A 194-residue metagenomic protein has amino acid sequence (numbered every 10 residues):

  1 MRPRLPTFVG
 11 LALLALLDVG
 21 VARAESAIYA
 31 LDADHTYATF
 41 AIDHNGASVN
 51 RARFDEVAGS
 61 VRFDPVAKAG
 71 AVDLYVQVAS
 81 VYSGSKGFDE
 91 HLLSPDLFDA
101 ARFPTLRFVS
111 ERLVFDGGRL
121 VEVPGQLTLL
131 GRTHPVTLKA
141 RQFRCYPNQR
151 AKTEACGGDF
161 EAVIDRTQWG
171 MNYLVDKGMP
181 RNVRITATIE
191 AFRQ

Functional and structural regions predicted by a protein language model:
M1-L5: N-terminal secretory signal peptides that target proteins for export/translocation
T7-D18: Bacterial N-terminal signal peptides
R23-Q194: Low-complexity, acidic/polar, glycine-enriched regions of mature
